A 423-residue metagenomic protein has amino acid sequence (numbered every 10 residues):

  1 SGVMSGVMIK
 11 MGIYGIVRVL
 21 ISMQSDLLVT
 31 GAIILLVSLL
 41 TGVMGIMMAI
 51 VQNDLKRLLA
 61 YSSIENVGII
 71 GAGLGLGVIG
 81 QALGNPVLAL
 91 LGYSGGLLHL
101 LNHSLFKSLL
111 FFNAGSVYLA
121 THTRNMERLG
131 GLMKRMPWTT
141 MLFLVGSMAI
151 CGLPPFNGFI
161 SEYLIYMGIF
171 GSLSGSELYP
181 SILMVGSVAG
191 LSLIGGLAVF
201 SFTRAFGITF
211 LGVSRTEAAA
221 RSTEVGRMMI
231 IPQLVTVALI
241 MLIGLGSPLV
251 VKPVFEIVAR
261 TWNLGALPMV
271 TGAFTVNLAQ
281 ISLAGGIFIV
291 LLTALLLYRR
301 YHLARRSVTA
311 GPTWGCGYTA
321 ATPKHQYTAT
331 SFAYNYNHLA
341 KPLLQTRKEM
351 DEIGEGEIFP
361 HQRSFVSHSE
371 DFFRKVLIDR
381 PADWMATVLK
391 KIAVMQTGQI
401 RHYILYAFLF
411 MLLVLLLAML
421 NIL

Functional and structural regions predicted by a protein language model:
S1-E224: Hydrophobic transmembrane alpha-helices and their helix-loop junctions in integral membrane proteins
I9-M11, S38, G146, M229-I243 (+3 more regions): Hydrophobic membrane-spanning alpha-helices of multi-pass integral membrane proteins
K107, G196-F202, G244, I289-R305 (+1 more regions): Hydrophobic alpha-helical membrane-embedded segments
M133-T140, A219-L239, H402-Y406: Loop-to-transmembrane helix boundary motifs in multi-pass membrane proteins
F143-L144, A198, V237-I243, G286-T293 (+1 more regions): Hydrophobic alpha-helical transmembrane segments of multi-pass integral membrane proteins
F143-P155, P232-V251, P342, L413: Hydrophobic alpha-helical membrane-insertion segments
Y179-G195, V270-L292: Hydrophobic alpha-helical transmembrane segments
L249-G286, Y298-L423: Aromatic-capped, Gly/Pro-kinked transmembrane alpha-helices
